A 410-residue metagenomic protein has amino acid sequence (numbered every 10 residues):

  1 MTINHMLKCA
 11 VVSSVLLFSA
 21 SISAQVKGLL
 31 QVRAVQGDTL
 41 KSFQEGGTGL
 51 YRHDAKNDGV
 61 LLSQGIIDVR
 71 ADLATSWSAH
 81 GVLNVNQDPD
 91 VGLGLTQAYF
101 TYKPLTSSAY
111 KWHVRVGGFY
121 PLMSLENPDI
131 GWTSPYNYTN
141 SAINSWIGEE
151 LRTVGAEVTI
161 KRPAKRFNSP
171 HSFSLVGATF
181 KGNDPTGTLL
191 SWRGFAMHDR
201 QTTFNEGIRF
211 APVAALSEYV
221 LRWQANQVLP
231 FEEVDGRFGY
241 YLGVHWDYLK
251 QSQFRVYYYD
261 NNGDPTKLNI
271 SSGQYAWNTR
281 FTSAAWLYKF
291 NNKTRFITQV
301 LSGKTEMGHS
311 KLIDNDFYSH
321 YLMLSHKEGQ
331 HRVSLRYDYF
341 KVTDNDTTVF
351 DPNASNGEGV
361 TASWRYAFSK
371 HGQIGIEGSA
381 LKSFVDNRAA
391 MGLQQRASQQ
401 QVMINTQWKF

Functional and structural regions predicted by a protein language model:
M1-M6: N-terminal secretory signal peptides that target proteins for export/translocation
C9-F18: Bacterial N-terminal signal peptides
S19-S23: N-terminal signal peptide c-region/cleavage motif recognized by signal peptidases
Q25-G37, K56-F195, W246-L249, M323 (+3 more regions): Outer membrane beta-barrel
Q25-G47, L189, D199-T203, Y257-N261: Short glycine/proline- and aromatic-enriched beta-strand/turn motifs that initiate or cap beta-hairpins
V35-S63, N269-I270: Surface-exposed strand-loop-strand hairpins of Gram-negative outer-membrane beta-barrel proteins
D54, Y99-Y102, G236, Q251-F410: Outer-membrane beta-barrel pore domains
K103-V114, E150-L322: Signature for the C-terminal beta-barrel architecture of outer-membrane proteins
